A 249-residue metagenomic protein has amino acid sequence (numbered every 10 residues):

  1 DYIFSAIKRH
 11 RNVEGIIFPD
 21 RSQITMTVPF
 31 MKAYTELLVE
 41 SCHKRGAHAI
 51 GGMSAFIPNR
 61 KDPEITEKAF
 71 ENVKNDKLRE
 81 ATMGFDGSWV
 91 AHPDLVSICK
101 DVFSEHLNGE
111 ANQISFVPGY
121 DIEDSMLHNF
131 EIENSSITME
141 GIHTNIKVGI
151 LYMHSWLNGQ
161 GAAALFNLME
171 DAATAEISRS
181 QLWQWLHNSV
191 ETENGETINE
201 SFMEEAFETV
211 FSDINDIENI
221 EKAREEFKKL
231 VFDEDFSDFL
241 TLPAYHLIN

Functional and structural regions predicted by a protein language model:
D1-N249: Conserved alpha/beta-domain cores
